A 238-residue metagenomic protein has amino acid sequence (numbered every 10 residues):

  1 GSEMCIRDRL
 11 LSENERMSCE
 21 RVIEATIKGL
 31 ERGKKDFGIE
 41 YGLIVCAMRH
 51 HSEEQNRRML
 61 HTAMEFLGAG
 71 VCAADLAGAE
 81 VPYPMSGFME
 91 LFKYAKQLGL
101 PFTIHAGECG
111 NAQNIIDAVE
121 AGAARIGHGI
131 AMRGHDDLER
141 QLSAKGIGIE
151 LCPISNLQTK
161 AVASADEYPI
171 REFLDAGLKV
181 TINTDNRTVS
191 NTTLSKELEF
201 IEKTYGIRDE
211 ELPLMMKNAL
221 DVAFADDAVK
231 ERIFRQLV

Functional and structural regions predicted by a protein language model:
G1-I6: Short, small-residue-biased leader/transition segments that mark boundaries at the very start of proteins
R7-E90: Metal-coordinating catalytic core of metallo-dependent amide/deamination hydrolases
A63-F66, A95, A118, L142 (+2 more regions): Generic structural signal for hydrophobic
C72-M85, M89-A161: Active-site core of metal-dependent hydrolases
T103-C109, L178-T193: Short acidic/histidine-rich active-site segments
A165-D175, V189-N191, E197: Flexible glycine/proline-rich, aromatic-decorated loop/lid segments
G206-V238: Mid-to-C-terminal alpha-helical segments outside catalytic/metal-binding sites
